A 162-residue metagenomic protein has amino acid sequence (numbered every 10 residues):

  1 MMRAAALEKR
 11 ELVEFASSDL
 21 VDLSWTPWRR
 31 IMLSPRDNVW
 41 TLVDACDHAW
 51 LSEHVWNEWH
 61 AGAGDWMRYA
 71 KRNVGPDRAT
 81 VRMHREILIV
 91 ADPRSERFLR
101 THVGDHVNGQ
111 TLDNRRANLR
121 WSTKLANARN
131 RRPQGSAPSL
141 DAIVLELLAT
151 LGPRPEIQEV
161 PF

Functional and structural regions predicted by a protein language model:
M1-V103, Q110-P161: Conserved recognition-core residues within compact binding domains
